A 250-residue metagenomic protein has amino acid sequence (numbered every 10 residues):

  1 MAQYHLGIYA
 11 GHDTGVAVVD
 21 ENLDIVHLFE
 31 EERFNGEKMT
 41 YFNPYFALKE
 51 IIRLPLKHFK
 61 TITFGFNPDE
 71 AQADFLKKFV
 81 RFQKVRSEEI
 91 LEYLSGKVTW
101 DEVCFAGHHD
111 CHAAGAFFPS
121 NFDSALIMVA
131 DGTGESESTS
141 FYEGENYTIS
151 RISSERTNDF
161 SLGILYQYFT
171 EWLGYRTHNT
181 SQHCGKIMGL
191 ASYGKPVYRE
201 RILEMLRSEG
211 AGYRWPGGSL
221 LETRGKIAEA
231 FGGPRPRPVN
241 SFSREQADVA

Functional and structural regions predicted by a protein language model:
M1-A250: Short acidic/glycine-rich loops and adjacent helix/strand connectors that line catalytic pockets where negatively
